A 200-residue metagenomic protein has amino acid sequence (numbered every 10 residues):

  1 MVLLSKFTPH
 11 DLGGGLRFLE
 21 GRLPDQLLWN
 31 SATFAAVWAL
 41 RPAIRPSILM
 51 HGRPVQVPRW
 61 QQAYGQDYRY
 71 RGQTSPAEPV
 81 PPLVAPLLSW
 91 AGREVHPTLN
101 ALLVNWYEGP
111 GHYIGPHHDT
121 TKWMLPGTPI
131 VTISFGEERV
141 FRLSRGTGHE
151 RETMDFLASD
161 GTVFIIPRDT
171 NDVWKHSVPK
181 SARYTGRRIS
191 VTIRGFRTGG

Functional and structural regions predicted by a protein language model:
M1-G200: Non-heme Fe(II) oxygenase metal-center motifs and adjacent flexible, charged/small-residue loops
